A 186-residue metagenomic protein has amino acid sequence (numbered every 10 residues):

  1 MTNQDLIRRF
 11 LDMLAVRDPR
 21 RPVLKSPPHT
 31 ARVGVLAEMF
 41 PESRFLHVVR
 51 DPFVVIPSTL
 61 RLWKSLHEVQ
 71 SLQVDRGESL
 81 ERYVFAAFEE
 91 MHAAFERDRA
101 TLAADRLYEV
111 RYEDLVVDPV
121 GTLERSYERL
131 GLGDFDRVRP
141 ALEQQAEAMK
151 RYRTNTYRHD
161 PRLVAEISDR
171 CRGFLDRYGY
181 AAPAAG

Functional and structural regions predicted by a protein language model:
M1-R17: Small/polar (Gly/Ser/Thr/Ala-rich) solvent-exposed segments that form structured loops/beta-strands/short helices used
N3-Q4, S26-H29, F88-H92: A conditional alpha-helix N-cap/helix-loop micro-motif detector
F10, R32-V35: Short, hydrophobic/aromatic alpha-helical segments in well-folded domains
L11, A15, P22, L60-G186: PAPS-dependent sulfotransferases, especially Golgi type II membrane carbohydrate sulfotransferases
D18-R21, R44: Loop/turn-to-beta-strand initiation segments
K25-S26, L36-R61: Conserved phosphate-donor/acceptor-positioning beta-strand/loop module used by diverse small-molecule
T30-V33, F53-I56, V116-P119: Flexible loop/turn segments at secondary-structure boundaries
